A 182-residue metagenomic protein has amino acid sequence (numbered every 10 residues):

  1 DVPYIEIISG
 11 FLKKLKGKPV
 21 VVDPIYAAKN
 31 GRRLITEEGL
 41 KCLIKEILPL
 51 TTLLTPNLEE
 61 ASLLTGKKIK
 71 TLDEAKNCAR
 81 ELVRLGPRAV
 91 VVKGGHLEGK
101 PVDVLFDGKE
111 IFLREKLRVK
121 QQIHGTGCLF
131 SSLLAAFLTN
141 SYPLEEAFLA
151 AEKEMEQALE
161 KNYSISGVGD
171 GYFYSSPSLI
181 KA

Functional and structural regions predicted by a protein language model:
D1-P49: Glycine/small-residue-rich loop that forms an oxyanion/phosphate-binding "nest" at active or ligand-binding sites
Y26-A28, G95-H96, L117-K120, E152-E156: Glycine-rich beta-alpha junction loops
E37-I111: Conserved phosphate/ATP/ADP-binding segment of small-molecule kinases
L63, K120-L144: Short, small-residue alpha-helix embedded
N77-L82, E110-F130: Gly/Ser/Thr-rich active-site loops/lids in small-molecule metabolic enzymes that frequently grip phosphoryl groups
I111-F112, F137-A151: Phosphate-handling active-site elements
E145-A182: Charged C-terminal helix
